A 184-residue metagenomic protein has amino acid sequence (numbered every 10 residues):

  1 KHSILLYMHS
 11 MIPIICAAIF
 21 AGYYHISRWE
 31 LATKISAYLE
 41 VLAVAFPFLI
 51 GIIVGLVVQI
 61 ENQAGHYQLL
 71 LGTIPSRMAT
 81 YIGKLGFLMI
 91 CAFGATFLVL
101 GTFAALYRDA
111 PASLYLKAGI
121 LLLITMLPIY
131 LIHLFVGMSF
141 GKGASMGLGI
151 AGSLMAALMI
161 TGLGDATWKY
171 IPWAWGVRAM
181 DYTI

Functional and structural regions predicted by a protein language model:
K1-P13: Aromatic- and glycine-rich beta-strand/loop motifs that create alpha-glucan
L6, C16-L49, V54-G55, G83-K142 (+1 more regions): Secretory targeting signals
H9, F140-T161: Pore- or pathway-lining transmembrane helices of multi-pass membrane proteins that form conduits for solutes/ions
A21, I74, A92, A157-L158: Hydrophobic transmembrane alpha-helices of multi-pass small-molecule transporters
W29, A151-I184: Terminal transmembrane helical anchor/hairpin motif
G55-M89: Helix-loop-helix units of permease transmembrane domains in multi-pass membrane transporters, especially ABC
